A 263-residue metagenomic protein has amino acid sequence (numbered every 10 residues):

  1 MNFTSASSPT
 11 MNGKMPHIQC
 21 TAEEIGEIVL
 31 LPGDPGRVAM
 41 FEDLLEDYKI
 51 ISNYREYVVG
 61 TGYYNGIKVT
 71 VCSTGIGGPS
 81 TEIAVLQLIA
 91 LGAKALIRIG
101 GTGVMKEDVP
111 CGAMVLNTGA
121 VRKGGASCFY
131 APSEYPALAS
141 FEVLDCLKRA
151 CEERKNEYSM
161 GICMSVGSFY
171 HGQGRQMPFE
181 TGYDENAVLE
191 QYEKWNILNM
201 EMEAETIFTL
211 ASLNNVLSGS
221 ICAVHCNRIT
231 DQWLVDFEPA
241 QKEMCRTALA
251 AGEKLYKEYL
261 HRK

Functional and structural regions predicted by a protein language model:
M1-C146: Metabolite-binding pocket within alpha/beta catalytic cores that recognizes anionic/polar moieties
D47-N53, K155-I162, K257-K263: Flexible, glycine/charged-enriched surface loops at secondary-structure junctions
K94-A95, L198, L217: Short acidic/polar active-site loop segments enriched in Thr and Asp
A137-N196: Active-site rim beta-loop-alpha module in soluble metabolic enzymes
C146-R154, L210, T247-L255: Generic non-transmembrane alpha-helical segments
N199-A204: Polyanion-binding loop/helix "lid" in catalytic or ligand-binding cores
E205-F237: Zn-dependent metallopeptidase/amidohydrolase metal-coordination segment
R228-K263: His/Asp/Glu-rich mid-to-C-terminal helical/loop segments that flank catalytic regions of hydrolases
